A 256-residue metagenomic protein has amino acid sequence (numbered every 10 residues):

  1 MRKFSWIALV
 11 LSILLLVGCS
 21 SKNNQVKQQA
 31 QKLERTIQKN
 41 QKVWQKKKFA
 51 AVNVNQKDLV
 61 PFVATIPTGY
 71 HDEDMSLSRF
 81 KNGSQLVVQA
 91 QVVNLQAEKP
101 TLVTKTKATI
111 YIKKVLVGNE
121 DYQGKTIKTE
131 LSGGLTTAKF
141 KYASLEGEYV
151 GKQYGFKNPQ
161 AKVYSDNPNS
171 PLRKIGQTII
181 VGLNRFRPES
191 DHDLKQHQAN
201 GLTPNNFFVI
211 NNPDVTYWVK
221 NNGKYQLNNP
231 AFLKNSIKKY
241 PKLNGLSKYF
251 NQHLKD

Functional and structural regions predicted by a protein language model:
M1-W6, V10: Positively charged n-region of N-terminal signal peptides that target proteins for export
L15-G18: C-terminal motif of bacterial Sec signal peptides marking the signal peptidase cleavage site
S20-L59, A143-D256: Netrin-like (NTR/C345C) domain of secreted extracellular proteins
P61-L77: Short glycine/threonine/proline-enriched tight-turn/helix- or strand-capping micro-motif at secondary-structure
S78-Q89, Q123: Short coil-to-beta-strand transition motifs
Q89-Q91, Y111: Residues located in well-ordered beta-strands
N94-T101, L116-G118: Short, conserved beta-turn/loop elements at beta-strand boundaries and strand-helix junctions
E98-Y111: Short aromatic-glycine-enriched beta-strand elements
